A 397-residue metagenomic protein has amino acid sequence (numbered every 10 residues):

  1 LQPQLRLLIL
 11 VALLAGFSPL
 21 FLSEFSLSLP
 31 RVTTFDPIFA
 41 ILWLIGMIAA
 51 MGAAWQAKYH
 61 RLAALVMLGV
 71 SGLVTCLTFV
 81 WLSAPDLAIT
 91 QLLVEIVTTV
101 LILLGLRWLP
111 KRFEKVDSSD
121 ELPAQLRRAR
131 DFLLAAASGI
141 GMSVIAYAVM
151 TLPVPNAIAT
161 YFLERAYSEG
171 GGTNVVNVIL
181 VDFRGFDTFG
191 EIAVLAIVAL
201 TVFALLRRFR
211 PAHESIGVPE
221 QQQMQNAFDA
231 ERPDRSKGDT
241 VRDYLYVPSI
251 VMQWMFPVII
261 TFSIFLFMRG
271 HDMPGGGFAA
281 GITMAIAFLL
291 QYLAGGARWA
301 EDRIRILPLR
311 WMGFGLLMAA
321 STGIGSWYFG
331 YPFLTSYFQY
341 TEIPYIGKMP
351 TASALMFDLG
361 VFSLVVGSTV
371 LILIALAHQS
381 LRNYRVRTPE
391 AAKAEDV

Functional and structural regions predicted by a protein language model:
L1-V397: Alpha-helical transmembrane segments of multi-pass membrane proteins predominantly involved in bioenergetics
